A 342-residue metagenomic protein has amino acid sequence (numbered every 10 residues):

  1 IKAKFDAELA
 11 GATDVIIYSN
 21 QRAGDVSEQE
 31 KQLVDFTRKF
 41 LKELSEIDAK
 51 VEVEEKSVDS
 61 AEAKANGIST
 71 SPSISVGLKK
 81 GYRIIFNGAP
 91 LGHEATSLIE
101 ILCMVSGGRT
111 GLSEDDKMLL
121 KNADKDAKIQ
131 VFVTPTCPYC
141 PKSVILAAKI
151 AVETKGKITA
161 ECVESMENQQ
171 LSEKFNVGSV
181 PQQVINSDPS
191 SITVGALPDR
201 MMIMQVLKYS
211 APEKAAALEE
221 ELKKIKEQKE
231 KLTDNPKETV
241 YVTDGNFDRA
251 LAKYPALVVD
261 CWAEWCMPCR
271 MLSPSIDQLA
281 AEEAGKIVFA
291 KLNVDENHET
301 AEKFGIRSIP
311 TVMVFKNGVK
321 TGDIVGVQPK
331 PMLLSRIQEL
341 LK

Functional and structural regions predicted by a protein language model:
I1-L9, L112-A127, T239-L257, E299: A short beta-strand-turn-helix
A12-N20, K125-P135, A252-E264: Short active-site neighborhood of thiol/selenol oxidoreductases, capturing the structured segment around
S27-S45, P141-T154, R270-A284: Typically the conserved alpha-helix immediately C-terminal to a functionally engaged Cys/Sec in thioredoxin-like
Q32-H93, R109-T110, I192-L197: N-terminal non-catalytic structural scaffold regions of very large proteins
D48-S60, K155-Q170, V242, C261 (+2 more regions): Thiol-based oxidoreductase modules, predominantly thioredoxin-like and allied folds used for disulfide exchange
E62-L78, Q169-N186, G305-M313: Structural micro-motif
V76-G108, V184-E221, S308, V314-K342: Non-catalytic, surface beta->alpha helical segment in thiol-disulfide oxidoreductase systems
T96-D115, A216-R249: N-terminal "domain-start" segment that seeds a small globular fold
